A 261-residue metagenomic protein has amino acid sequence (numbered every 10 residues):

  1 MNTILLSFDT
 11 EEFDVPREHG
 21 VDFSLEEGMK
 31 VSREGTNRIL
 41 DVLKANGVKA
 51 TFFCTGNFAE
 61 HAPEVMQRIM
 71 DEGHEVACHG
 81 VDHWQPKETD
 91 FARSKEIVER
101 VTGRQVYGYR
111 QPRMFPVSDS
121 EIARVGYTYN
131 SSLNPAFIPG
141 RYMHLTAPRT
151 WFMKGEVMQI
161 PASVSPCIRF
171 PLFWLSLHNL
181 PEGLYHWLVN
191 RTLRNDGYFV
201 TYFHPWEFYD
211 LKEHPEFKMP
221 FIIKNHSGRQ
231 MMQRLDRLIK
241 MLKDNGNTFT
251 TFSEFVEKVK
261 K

Functional and structural regions predicted by a protein language model:
M1-E72: Active-site beta->alpha N-cap acidic-glycine motif
D9, L43, H79, Y109 (+4 more regions): Conserved, mostly hydrophobic/aromatic
D14-P16, E60-A62, Q85, P116-S120 (+4 more regions): Short catalytic/ligand-binding loop motif for oxyanion handling, primarily in non-cytosolic enzymes, centered on
P16, E99-R100, R104-Y202: Active-site-adjacent pocket scaffolds in enzyme catalytic domains
S24-K30, C54-T55, G80-Q85, V106-Y107 (+2 more regions): The substrate-binding groove and active-site-proximal loops of carbohydrate-active enzymes, especially glycoside
T36-L40, P63-Q67, F91-K95, D119 (+2 more regions): Generic structural signal for well-ordered alpha-helices, preferentially at hydrophobic/aromatic core positions
K44-G47, E182-K261: C-terminal domain-boundary segment and adjacent tail
N46-S118, Y127-T128, S132-L133, M158 (+1 more regions): Metal-dependent polysaccharide deacetylase catalytic core of the NodB/CE4 family, i.e., the active-site-bearing domain
